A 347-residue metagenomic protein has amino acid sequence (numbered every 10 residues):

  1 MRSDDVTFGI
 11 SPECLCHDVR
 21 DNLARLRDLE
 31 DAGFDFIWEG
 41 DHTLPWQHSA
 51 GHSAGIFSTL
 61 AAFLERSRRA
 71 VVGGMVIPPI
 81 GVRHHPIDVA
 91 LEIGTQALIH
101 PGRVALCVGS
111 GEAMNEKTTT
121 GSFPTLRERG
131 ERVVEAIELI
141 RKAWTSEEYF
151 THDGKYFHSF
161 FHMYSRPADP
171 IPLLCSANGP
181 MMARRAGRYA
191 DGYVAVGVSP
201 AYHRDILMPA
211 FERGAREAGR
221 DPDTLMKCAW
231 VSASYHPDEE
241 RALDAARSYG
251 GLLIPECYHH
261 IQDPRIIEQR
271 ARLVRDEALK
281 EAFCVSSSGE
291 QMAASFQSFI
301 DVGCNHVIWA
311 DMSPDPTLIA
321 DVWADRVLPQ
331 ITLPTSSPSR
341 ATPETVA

Functional and structural regions predicted by a protein language model:
M1-A347: Active-site-adjacent structural elements that line small-molecule/cofactor binding pockets in enzymes
